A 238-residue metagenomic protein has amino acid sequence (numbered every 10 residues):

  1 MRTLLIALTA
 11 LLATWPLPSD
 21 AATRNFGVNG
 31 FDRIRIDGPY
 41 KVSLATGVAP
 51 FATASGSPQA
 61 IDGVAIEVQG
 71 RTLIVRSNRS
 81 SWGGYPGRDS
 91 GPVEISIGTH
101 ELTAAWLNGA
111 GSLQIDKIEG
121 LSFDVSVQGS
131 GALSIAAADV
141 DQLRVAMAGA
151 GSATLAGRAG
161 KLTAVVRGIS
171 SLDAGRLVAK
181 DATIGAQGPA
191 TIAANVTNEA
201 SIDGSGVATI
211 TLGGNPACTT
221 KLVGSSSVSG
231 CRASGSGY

Functional and structural regions predicted by a protein language model:
M1-L4: Positively charged n-region of N-terminal signal peptides that target proteins for export
A7-L8, P18-Q128, A136-A146, A156-T163 (+2 more regions): Acidic (Asp/Glu) and glycine-rich low-complexity loops/linkers that are typically intrinsically disordered
G111, G131-A132, G151, S170 (+3 more regions): Serine/threonine-enriched low-complexity regions in disordered or flexible coil/loop segments
S170-D181, A190: Long, polar low-complexity repeats
D181-I210: Ankyrin-repeat and related helical/solenoid repeat scaffolds used for protein-protein interactions
